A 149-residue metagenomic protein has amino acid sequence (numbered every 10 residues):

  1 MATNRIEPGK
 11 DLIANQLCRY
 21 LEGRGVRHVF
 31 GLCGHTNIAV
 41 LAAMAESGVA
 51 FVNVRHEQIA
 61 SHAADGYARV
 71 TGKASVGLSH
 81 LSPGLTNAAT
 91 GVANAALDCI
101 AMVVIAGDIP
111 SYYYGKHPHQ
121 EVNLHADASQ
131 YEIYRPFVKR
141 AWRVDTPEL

Functional and structural regions predicted by a protein language model:
A2-L149: N-terminal alpha/beta PP-like core and its mobile active-site loop of ThDP/TPP-dependent enzymes
